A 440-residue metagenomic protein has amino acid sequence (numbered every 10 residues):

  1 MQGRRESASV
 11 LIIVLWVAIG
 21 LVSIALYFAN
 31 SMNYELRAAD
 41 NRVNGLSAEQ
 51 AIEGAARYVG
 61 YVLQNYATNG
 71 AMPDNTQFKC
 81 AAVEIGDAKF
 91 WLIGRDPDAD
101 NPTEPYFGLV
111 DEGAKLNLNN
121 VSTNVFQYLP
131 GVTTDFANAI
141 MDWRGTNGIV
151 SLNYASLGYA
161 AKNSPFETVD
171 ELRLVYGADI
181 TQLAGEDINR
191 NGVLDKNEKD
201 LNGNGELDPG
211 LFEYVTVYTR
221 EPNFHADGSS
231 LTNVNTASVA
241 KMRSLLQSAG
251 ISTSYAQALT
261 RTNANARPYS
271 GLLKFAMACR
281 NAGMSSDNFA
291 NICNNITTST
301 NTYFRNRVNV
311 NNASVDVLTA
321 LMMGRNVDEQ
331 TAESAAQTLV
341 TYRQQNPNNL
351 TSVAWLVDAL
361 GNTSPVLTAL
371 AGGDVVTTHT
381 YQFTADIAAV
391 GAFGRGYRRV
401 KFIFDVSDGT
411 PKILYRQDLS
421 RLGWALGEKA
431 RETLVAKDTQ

Functional and structural regions predicted by a protein language model:
Q2-G3, S7-Q440: Compositionally biased linear targeting/interaction segments
